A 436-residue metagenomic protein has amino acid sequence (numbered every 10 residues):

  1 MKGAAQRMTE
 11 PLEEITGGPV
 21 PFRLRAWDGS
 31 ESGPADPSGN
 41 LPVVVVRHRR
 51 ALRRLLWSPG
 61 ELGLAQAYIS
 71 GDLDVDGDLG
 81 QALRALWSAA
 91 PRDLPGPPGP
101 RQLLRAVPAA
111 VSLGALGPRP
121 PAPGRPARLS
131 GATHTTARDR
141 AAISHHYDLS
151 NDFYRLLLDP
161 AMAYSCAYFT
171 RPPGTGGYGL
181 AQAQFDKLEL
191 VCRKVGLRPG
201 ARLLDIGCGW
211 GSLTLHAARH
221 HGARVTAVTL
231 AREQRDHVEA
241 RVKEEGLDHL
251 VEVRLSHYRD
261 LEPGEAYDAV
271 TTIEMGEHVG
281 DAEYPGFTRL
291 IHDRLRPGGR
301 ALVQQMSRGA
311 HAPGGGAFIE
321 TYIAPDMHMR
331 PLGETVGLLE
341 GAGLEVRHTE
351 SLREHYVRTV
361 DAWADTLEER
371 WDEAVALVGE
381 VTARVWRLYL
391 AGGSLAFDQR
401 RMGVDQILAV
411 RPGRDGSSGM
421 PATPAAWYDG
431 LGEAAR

Functional and structural regions predicted by a protein language model:
M1-T175, A183-Q184, L190: Feature captures hydrophobic
P199-G207: Conserved class I S-adenosyl-L-methionine
W210-H221: Conserved SAM-binding loop of SAM-dependent methyltransferases across substrates and taxa, primarily the Class I
E245-R259: Conserved SAM-binding strand-loop segment of SAM-dependent methyltransferases
R259-V270: A short acidic, Gly/Pro-enriched loop at the edge of an enzyme's catalytic core that lines a small-molecule cofactor
P285-P297: A short glycine-rich, Lys/Arg-flanked "PGG" loop and its adjoining helix->strand segment in the class I
G298-M306: Conserved beta-strand signature within the Rossmann-like core of class I S-adenosyl-L-methionine
M306-S417, D429-L431: Substrate-binding/catalytic lobe of Class I Rossmann-like enzymes that use SAM or dcSAM, i.e., the mid-to-C-terminal
